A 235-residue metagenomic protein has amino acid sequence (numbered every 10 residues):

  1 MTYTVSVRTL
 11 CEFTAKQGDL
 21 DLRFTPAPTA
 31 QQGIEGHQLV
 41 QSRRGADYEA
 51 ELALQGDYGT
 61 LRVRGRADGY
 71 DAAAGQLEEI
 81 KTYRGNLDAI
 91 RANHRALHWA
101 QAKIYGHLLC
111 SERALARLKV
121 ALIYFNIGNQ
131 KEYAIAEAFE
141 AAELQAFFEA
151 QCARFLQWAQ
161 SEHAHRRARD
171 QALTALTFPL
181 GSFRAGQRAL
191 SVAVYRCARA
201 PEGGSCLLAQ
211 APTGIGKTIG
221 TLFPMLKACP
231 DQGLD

Functional and structural regions predicted by a protein language model:
M1-G75, A96, A100: Metal-dependent nuclease catalytic cores that hydrolyze phosphodiester bonds in DNA/RNA, characterized by
H37, G65-R91, Y105: Conserved catalytic cores of phosphodiester-cleaving nucleases, focusing on short active-site segments
Q38-R44, A92-L122, L226: Metal-dependent nuclease catalytic cores in nucleic-acid-processing enzymes, especially RNase H-like/related
H107-L173: Metal-dependent nuclease catalytic regions and adjoining charged, substrate-binding loops involved in nucleic-acid end
K131-Y133, T218-T221: A short acidic (Asp/Glu
H163-Q210, I219-F223: Conserved pre-motif I regulatory segment
G203, M225-D235: Conserved SF1/SF2 helicase motif Ia
T213-G214: The conserved Walker
